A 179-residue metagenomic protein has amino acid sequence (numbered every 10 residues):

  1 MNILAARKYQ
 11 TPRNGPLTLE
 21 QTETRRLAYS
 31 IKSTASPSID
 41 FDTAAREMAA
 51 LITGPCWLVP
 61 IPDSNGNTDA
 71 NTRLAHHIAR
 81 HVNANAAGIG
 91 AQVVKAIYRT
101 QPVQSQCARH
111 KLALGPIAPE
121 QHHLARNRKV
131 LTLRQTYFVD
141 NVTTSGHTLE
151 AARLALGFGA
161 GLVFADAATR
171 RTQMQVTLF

Functional and structural regions predicted by a protein language model:
M1-W57, N67, I97-L133, A167: Active-site-facing substrate-recognition patch
L4, P12-L17, E150-F179: PRPP-dependent phosphoribosyltransferase catalytic core
C56, A91, T136, F158-G161: Hydrophobic anchor at the start of a short beta-strand that flanks the dinucleotide cofactor-binding loop
W57-R73: Short beta-strand-loop/turn "lid" adjacent to the catalytic site in phosphate-handling enzymes
P60, F138-V139: Hydrophobic Val/Ile/Leu positions in short beta-strands of Rossmann-like dinucleotide-binding domains
A70-N85, I89: Substrate-recognition/cap helix-loop segment adjacent to the acidic, metal-dependent catalytic center of Asp-based
G88-T100: A conserved beta-strand->alpha-helix junction
V139-A152: A phosphate-binding catalytic loop at a beta-strand-loop-alpha-helix junction that coordinates phosphoryl groups
